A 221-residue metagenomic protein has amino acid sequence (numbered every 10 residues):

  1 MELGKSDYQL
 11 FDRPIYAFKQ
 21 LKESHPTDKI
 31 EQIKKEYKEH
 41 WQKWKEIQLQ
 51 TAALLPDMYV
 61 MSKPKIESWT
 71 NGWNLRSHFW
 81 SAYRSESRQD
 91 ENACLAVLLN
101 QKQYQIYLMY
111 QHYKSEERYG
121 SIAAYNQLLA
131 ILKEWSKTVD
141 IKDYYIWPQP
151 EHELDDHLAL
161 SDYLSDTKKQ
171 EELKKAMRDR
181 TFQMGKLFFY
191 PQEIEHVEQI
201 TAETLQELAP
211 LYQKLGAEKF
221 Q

Functional and structural regions predicted by a protein language model:
M1-L55, E153-Q221: Long, solvent-exposed, polar/charged low-complexity segments
A53-M61, K65: Terminal, non-catalytic protein-protein interaction segments that mediate quaternary/complex assembly
S62-L95, L99: Amphipathic, interaction-prone secondary-structure segments
S68, C94-L95, A130-E134, T167-K174: Intrinsically disordered, low-complexity boundary segments flanking structured domains
S85-S87, L99-Q101, Y110-H112, F188: Short, flexible loop/turn elements at secondary-structure junctions
E91, S115-Y119, Y190-I194: Short, surface-exposed beta-strand/loop "edge" segments at domain boundaries and coil↔beta transitions
K102-S165: Compact, glycine/acidic-enriched structural inserts
